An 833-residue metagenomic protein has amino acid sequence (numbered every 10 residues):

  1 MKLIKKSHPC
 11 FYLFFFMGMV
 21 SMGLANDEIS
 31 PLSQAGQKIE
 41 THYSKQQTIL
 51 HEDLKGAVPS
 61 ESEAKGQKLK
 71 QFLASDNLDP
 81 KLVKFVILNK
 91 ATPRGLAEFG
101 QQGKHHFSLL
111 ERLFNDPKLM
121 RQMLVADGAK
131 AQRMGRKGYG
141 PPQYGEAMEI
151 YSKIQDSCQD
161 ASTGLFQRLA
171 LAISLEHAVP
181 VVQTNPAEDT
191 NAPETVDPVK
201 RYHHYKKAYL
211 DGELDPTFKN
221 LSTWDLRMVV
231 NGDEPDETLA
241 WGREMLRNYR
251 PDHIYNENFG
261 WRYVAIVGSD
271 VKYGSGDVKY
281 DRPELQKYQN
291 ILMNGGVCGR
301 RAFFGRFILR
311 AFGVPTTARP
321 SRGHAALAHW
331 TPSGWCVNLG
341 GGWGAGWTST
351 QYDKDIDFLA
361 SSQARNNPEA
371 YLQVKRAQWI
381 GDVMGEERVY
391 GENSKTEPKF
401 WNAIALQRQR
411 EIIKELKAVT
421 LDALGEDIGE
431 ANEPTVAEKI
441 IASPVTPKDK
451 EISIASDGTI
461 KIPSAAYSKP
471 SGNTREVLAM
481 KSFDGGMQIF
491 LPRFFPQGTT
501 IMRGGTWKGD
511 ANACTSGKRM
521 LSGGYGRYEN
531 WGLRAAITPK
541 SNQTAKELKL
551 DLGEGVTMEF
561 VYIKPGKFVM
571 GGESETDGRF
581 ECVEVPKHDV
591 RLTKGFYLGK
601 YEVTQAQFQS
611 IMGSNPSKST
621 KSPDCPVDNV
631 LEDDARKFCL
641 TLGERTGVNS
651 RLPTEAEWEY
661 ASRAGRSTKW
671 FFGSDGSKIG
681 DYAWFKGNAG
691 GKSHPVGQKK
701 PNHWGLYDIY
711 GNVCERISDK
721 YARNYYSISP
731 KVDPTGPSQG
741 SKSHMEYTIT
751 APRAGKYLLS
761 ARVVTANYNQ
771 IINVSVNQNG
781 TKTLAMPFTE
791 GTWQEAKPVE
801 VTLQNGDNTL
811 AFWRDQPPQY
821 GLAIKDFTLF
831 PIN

Functional and structural regions predicted by a protein language model:
Y12-S21: Bacterial N-terminal signal peptides
D27-E176: Non-catalytic protein-protein interaction scaffold segments in large eukaryotic complex-forming proteins
N115-I291: Secondary-structure boundary elements
R282-Y288, N294, G299-G385: Hydrophobic/aromatic-rich core segments of domains that either
F358-D449, S456: Long, compositionally biased intrinsically disordered regions
V436-R493, S738-N833: Extracytoplasmic
F494-K518, V569, E573-R579, T620-K621 (+1 more regions): Functional-site microenvironments in short loops/helix caps that host divalent-cation chemistry
Q497, G532-P539, L550-S617, V630-D633 (+1 more regions): A short glycine-rich, aromatic-capped structural motif
